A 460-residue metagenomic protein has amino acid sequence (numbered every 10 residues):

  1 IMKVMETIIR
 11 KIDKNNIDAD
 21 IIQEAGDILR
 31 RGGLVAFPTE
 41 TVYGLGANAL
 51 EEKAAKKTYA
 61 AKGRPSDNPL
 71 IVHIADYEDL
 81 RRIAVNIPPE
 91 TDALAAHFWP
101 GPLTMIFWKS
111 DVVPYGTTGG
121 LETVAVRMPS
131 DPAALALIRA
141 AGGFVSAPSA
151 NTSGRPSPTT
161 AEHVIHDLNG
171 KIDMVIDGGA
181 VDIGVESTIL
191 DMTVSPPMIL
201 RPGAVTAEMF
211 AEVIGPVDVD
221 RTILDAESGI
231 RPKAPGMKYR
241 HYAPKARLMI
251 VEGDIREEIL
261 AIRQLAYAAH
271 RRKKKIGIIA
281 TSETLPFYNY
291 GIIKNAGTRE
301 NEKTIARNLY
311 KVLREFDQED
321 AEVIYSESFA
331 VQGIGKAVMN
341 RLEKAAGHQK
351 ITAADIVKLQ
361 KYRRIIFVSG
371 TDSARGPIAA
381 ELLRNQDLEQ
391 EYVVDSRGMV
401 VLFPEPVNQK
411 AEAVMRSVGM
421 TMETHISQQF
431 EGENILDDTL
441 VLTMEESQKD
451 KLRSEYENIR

Functional and structural regions predicted by a protein language model:
K3-K358: Active-site-adjacent structural elements in enzyme catalytic cores
T58, L80-I83, V164, F210 (+5 more regions): Hydrophobic packing residues within well-ordered alpha-helices of enzyme cores
P65, Q386-Y392, E457-I459: Short helix-capping segments at alpha-helix termini
L168-N169, A269-R271, E433-L436, Y456-N458: Short, conserved loop/helix-junction motifs that constitute active-site signature segments in enzyme catalytic cores
I259-Y267, A280, S417-D438, L442 (+1 more regions): S-adenosyl-L-methionine/SAH cofactor-binding core of RNA-modifying enzymes
L359-D437: Conserved active-site segments centered on acidic
D450-R460: Phosphate-binding/catalytic loops
